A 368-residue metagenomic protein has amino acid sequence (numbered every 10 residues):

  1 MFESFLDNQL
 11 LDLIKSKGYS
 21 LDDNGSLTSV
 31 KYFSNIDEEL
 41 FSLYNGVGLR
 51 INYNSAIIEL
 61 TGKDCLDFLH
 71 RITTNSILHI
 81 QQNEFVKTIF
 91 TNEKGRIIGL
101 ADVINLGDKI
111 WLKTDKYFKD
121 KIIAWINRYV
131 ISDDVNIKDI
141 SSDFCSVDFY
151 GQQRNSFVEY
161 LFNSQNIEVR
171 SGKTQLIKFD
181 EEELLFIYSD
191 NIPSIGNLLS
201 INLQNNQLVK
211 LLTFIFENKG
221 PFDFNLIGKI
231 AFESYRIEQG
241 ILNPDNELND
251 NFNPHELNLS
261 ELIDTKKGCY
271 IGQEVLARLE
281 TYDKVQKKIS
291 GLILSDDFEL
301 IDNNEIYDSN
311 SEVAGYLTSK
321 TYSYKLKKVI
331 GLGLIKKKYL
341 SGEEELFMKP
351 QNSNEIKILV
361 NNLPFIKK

Functional and structural regions predicted by a protein language model:
M1, L10-L27, E217, P221-P244: Active-site-proximal helix-loop elements at catalytic-domain edges
M1-K87, T91-I98: Acidic, proline/glycine-enriched N-terminal capping motif
F2-I14, A101, Y235, L242 (+4 more regions): Glycine-rich, small/acidic residue-mixed loop/short-helix segments
N35-N45, I89-L100, V130-D133, K178-Y188 (+1 more regions): Short amphipathic beta-strand starts and helix->beta connectors
D37-I51, Y235-L259: Catalytic strand-loop segment that frames the active site of acyl-thioester-processing enzymes
G48-L49, A56-I57, D102-R236, L242: Acidic, low-complexity central loop/insert segments
E59-D64, F149-Q153, I293-I301: Short, surface-exposed ligand-recognition loops at beta-strand->loop->(often short) alpha-helix junctions that present
Q81-F85, I167-F179, G240, D245 (+3 more regions): Glycine-centered loop/turn motifs
